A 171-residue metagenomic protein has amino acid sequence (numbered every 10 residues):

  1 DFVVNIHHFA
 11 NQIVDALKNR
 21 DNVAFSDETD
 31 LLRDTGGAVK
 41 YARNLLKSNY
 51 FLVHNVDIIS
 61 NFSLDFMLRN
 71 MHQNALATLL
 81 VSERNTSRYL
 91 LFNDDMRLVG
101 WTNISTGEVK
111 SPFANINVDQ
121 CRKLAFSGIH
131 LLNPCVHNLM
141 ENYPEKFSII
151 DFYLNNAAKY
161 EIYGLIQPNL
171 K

Functional and structural regions predicted by a protein language model:
D1-N55, L64-F66, Y143-P144: Conserved N-terminal catalytic core of the sugar/cofactor nucleotidyltransferase
V4, V53, A77-L80, G164: Structural beta-sheet core signal
N11, R88, N138: Glycine-centered loop/turn positions within well-structured domains that cap or flank conserved ligand/cofactor-binding
N19-R20, L45, N70-N74, K159: Alpha-helix C-cap/termination motif
L52, I59, L64-H72, R84-N85 (+1 more regions): Catalytic-core segments of class I nucleotidyltransferases/pyrophosphorylases that form NMP-activated intermediates
N74-E83, R88: A short, conserved acidic/glycine-rich loop-to-beta-strand motif that forms the donor nucleotide-sugar/metal
L91-N93: Short beta-strand-to-turn element immediately C-terminal to the catalytic PLP-Schiff-base lysine in fold type I
